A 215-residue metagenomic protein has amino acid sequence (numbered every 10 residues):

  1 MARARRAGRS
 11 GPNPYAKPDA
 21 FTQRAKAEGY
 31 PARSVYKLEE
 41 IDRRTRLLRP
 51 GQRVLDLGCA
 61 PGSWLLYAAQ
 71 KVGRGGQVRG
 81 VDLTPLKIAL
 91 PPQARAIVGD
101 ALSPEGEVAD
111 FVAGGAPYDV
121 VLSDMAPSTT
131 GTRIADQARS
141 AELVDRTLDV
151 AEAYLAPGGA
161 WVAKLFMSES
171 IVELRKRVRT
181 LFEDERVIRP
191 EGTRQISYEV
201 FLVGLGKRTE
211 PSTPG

Functional and structural regions predicted by a protein language model:
A2-P50: Class I SAM-dependent methyltransferase Rossmann-like catalytic core, especially the SAM/SAH-binding loop
P50-A60: Conserved class I S-adenosyl-L-methionine
P61-G73: Conserved SAM-binding loop of SAM-dependent methyltransferases across substrates and taxa, primarily the Class I
R74-G75, L155-A160: Short glycine-dipeptide loop
V81-S128: S-adenosyl-L-methionine
T129-S140: Glycine/threonine-rich flexible loop motifs
A141-P157: A short glycine-rich, Lys/Arg-flanked "PGG" loop and its adjoining helix->strand segment in the class I
L165-G215: Class I S-adenosyl-L-methionine
